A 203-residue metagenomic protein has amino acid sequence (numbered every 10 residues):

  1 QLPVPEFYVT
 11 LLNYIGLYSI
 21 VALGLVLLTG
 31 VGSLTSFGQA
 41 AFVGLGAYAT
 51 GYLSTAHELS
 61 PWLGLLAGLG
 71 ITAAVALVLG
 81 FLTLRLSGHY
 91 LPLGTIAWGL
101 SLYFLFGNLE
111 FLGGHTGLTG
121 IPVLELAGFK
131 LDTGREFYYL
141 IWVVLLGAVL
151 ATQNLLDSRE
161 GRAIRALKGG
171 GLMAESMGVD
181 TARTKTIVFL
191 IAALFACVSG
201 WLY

Functional and structural regions predicted by a protein language model:
Q1-Y203: Transmembrane alpha-helices and adjacent helix-loop boundaries
